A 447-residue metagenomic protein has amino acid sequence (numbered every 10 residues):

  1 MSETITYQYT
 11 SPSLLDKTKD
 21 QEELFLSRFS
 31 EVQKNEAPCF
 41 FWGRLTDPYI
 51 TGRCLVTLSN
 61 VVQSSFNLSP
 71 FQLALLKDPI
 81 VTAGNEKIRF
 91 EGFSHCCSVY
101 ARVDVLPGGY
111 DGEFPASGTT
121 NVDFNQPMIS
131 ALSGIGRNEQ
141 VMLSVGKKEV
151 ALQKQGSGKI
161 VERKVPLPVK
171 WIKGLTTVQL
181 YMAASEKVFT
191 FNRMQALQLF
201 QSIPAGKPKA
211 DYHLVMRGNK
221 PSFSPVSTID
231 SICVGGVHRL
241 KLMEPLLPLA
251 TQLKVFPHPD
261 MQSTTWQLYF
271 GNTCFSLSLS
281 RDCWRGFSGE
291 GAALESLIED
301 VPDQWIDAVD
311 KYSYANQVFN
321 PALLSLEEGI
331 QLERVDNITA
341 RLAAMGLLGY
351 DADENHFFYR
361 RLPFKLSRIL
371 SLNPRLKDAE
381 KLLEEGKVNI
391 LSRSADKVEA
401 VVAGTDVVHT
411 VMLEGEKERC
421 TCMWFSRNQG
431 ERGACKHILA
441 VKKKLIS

Functional and structural regions predicted by a protein language model:
M1-S447: Long, low-complexity, compositionally biased intrinsically disordered regions
